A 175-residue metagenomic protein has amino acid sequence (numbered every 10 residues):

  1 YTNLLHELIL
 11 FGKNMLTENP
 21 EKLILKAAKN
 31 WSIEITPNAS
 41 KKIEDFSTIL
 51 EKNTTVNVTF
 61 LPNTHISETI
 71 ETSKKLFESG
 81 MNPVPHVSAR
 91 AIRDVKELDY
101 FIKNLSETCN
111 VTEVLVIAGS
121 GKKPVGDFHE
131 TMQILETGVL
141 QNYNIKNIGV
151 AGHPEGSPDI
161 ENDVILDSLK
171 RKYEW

Functional and structural regions predicted by a protein language model:
G12, L16-I24: C-terminal accessory extensions appended to soluble enzyme cores
K22-D163: Active-site beta->alpha loop and helix N-cap motifs at the rims of alpha/beta catalytic domains
D159-W175: Active-site glycine-rich loop that binds ribose-phosphate moieties when present
